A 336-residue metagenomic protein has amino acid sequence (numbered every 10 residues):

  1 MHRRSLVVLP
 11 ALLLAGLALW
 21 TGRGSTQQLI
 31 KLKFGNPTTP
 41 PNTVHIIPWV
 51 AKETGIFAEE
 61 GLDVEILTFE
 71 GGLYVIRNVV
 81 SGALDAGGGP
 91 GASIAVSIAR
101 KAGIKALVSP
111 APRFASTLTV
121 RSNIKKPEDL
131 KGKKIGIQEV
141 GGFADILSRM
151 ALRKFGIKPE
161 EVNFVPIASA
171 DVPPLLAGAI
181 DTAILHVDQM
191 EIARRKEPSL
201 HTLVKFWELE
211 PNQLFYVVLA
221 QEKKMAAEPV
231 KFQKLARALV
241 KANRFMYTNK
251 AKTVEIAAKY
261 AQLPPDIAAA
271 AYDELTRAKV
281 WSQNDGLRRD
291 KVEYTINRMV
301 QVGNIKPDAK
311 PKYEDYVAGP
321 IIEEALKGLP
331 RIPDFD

Functional and structural regions predicted by a protein language model:
R3-V7: N-terminal export leaders
P10-A18: Bacterial N-terminal signal peptides
Q27-A177, D181-V187, H201-F206, P211-N212: Short, glycine-/small- and polar/acidic-enriched structural segments that line small-molecule recognition paths
A92, A170-A261: Pocket-lining segment of extracytoplasmic ligand-binding domains
G142-K158, A238-A270, K312-E314, E323-L329: Ligand-binding clefts/hinges and TM-proximal coupling segments of bilobed small-molecule sensing domains
A226-P307: Secondary-structure end/capping motifs
N297-D336: Conserved C-terminal helix/tail region of periplasmic/extracytoplasmic solute-binding proteins
